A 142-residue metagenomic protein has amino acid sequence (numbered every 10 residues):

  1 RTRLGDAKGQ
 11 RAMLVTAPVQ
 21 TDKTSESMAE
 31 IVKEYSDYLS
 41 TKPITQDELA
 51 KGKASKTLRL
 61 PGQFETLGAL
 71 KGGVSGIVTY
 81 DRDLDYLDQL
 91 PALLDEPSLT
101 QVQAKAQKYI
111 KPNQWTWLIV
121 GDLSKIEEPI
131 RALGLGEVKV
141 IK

Functional and structural regions predicted by a protein language model:
R1-S40, Q46-L99, Q107, P112-V120: M16 family metallopeptidases and their MPP-like homologs
M28, T116-K142: His/Glu-rich zincin catalytic helix
K33-P43, A132-I141: A common structural junction motif
